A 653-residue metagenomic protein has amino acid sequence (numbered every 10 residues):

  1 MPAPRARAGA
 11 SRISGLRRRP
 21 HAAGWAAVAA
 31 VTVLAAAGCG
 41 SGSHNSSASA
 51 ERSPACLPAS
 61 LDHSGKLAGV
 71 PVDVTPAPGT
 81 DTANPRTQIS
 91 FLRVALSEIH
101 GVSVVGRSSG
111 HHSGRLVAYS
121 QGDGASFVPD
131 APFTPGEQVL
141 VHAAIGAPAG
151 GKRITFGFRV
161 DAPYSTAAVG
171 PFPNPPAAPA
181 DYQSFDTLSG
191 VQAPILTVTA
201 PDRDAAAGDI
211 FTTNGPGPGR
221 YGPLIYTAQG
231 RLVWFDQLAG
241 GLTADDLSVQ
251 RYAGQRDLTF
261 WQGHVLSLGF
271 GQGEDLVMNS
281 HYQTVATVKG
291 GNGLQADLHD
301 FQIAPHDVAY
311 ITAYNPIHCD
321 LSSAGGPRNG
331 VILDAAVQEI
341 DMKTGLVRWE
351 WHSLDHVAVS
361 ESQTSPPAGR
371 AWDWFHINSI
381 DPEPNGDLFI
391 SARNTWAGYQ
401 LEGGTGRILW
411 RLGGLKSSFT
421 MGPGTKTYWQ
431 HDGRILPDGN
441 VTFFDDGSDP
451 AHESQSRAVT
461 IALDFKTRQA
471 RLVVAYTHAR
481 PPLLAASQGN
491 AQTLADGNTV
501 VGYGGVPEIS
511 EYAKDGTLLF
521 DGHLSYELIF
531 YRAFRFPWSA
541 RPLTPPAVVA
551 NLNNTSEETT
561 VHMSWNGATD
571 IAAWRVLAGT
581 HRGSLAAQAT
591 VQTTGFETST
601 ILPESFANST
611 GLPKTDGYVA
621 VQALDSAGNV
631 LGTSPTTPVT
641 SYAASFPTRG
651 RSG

Functional and structural regions predicted by a protein language model:
A3-A27: Bacterial N-terminal signal peptides that target proteins for export
R5, S14-R17, H44-S49, L612: Intrinsically disordered, low-complexity serine/threonine-rich segments
A35-G38: C-terminal motif of bacterial Sec signal peptides marking the signal peptidase cleavage site
G40-G42: Bacterial signal peptide processing site
H44-S46, L67, T648-G653: Intrinsically disordered, low-complexity Ser/Thr/Pro-rich tracts
S46-P173, W574: Acidic, low-complexity Ser/Thr/Gly/Pro-rich repeat segments typical of extracellular/periplasmic and surface-exposed
A162-G653: Histidine-/acidic-rich catalytic cores in large beta-rich domains
